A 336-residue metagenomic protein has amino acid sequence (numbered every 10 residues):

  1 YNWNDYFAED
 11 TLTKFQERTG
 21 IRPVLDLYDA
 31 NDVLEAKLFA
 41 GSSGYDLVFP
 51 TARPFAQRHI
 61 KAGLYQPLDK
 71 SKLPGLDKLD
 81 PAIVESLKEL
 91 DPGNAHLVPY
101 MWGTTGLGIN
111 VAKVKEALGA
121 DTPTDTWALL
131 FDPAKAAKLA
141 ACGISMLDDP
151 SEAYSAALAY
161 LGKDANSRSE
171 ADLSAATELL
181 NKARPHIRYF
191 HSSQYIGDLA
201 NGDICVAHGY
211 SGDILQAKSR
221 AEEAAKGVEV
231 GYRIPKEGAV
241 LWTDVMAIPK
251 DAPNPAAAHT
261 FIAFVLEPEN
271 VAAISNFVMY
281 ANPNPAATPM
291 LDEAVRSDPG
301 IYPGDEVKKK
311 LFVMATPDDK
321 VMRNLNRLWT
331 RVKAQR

Functional and structural regions predicted by a protein language model:
Y1-R58: Early extracytoplasmic/lumenal segment of secretory-pathway proteins
S43-V48, Q66-A112: A structural signal for short loop-to-beta-strand junctions that line the ligand-binding cleft of periplasmic/secreted
H59-P67, E85-S86, P92-N94, H186 (+2 more regions): Ligand-binding "clamshell"
Q66-D77, A224-V240, P249-A252: Short beta-strand->loop
G108-K113, L158-G162, W242-N254, A273: A bilobed periplasmic-binding-protein/Venus flytrap-type ligand-binding module shared by bacterial periplasmic
C142-R233: Ligand-binding pocket segment of bilobal, Venus flytrap-like solute-binding proteins
G197, D305-R336: Conserved C-terminal helix/tail region of periplasmic/extracytoplasmic solute-binding proteins
D244, P249-K309: Mature extracytoplasmic/periplasmic domains
